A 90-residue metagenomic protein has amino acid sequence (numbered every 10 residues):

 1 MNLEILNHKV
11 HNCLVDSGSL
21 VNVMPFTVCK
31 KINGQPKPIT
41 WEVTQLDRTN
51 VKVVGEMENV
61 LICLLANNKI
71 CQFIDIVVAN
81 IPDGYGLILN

Functional and structural regions predicted by a protein language model:
M1-N90: Aspartic protease
